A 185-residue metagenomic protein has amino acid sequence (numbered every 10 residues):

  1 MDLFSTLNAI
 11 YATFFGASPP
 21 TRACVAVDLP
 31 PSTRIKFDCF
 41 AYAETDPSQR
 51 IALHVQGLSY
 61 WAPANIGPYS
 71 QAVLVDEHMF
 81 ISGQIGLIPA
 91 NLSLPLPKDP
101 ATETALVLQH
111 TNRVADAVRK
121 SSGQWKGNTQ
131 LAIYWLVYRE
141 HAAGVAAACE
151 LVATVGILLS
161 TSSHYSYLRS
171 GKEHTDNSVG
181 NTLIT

Functional and structural regions predicted by a protein language model:
M1-T185: Short, polar/acidic, helix-capping and beta-turn segments at strand->helix junctions that line the mouths
